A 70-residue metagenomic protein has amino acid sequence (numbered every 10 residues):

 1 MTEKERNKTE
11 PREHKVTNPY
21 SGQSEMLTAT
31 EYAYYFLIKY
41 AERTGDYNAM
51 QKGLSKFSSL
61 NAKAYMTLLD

Functional and structural regions predicted by a protein language model:
M1-A41: N-terminal acidic leader/helix
K4-R6, T17, G45, L60 (+1 more regions): Intrinsic-disorder/low-complexity regions
E10, A49-M50: Generic detector of short alpha-helix boundary/capping microenvironments and adjacent low-complexity segments
Y20, M50-G53: Preference for short coil/turn "hinge" residues that link or interrupt alpha-helices
E42-N48: Charged, low-complexity interaction regions
K52-D70: Short, compact, well-ordered microdomains
